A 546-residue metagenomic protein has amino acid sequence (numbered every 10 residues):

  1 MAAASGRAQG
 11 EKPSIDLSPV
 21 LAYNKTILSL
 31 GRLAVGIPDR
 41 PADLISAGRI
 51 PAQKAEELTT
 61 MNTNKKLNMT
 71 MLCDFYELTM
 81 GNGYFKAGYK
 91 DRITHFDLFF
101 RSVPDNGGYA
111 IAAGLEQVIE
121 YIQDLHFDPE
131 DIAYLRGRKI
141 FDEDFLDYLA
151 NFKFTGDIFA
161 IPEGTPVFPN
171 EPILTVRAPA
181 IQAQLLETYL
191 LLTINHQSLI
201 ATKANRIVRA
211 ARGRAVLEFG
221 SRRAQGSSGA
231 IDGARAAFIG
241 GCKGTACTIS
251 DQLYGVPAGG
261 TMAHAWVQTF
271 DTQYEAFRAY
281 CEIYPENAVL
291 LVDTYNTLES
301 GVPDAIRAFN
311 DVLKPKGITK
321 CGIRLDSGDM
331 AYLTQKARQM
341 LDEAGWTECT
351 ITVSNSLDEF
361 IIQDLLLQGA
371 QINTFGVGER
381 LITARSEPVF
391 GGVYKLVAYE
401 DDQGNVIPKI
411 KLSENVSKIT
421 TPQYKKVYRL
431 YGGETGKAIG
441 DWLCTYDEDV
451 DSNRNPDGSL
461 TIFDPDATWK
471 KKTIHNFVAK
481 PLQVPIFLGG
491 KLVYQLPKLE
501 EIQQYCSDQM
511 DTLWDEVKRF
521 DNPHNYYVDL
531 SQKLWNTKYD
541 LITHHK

Functional and structural regions predicted by a protein language model:
P19, Y23-K25, S29-R32, G36 (+3 more regions): Short, positively charged and aromatic/hydrophobic N-terminal segments
M61-H95, S102-P104, I140-F141, L146-P169 (+7 more regions): Buried, small/hydrophobic-residue-enriched core segments of structured protein domains
N62-R92, F96, N106-G107, D342-A344 (+1 more regions): Gly/Ser/Thr/Ala-enriched C-terminal appendages of enzymes
T94-A150: N-terminal, Lys/Arg-enriched amphipathic/low-complexity engagement segments that precede the first folded domain
G259, I323, I351, N373-F375: Hydrophobic residues within beta-strands of alpha/beta enzymes
E343-V353: Short beta-strand/loop segments at the ligand-binding rim of alpha/beta enzyme cores
